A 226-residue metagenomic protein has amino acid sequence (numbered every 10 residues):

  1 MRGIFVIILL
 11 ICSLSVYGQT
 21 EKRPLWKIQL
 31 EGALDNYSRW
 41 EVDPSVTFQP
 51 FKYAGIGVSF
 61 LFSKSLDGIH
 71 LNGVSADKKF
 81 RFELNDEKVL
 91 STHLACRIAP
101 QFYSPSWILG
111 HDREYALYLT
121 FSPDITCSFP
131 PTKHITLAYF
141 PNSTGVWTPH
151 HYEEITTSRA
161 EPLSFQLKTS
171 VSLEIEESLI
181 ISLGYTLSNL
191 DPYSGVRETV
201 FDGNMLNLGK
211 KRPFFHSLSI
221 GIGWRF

Functional and structural regions predicted by a protein language model:
M1-F5, Q19: Positively charged n-region of N-terminal signal peptides that target proteins for export
L9-Y17: Hydrophobic h-region of N-terminal signal peptides that target proteins for export in Gram-negative bacteria
V16-Q29: Sec-dependent signal peptide cleavage junction
K22-P24, S38, P50-I56, R113-L117 (+2 more regions): Short coil turns and loop connectors of transmembrane beta-barrels in diderm outer membranes and organellar homologs
P24-W26, N36-V42, K88-C96, L117 (+2 more regions): Residues that define the transmembrane beta-barrel architecture of outer-membrane proteins
Q29-G32, K79-V89, H151-T157, G203-K210: Extracellular loop and loop/strand-boundary signature of outer-membrane beta-barrel proteins
F48-G145, P213-H216, G221-F226: Gram-negative (and chloroplast) outer-membrane scaffold detector with strong preference for beta-barrel transmembrane
F165-F226: Predominantly the C-terminal beta-signal and adjacent terminal strand-loop region of outer-membrane beta-barrel
